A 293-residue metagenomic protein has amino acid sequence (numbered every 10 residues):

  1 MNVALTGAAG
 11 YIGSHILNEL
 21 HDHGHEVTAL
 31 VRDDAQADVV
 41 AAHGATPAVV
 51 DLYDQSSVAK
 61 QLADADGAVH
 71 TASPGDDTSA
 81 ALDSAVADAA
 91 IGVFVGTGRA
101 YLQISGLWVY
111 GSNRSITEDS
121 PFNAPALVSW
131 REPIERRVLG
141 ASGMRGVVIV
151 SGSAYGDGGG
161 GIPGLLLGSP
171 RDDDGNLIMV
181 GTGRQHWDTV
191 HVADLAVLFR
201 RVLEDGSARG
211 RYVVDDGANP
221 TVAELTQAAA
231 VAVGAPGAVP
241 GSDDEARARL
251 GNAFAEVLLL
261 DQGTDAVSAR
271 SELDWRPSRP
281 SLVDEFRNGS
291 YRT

Functional and structural regions predicted by a protein language model:
V3-H23: N-terminal Rossmann NAD(P)H-binding glycine-rich loop of SDR-like oxidoreductase domains
E26, A87-V128: Conserved Rossmann-fold NAD(P)-dependent oxidoreductase catalytic core, especially the SDR/UDP-sugar
S57, Q61-L102: NAD(P)-cofactor binding segment of oxidoreductase domains
R136-G158: Conserved beta-loop-beta element that borders a ligand/cofactor-binding pocket
Y155-L167, D173, R201-Y212, A218: Glycine/proline-rich active-site loop of Rossmann-fold NAD(P)-dependent oxidoreductases
G168-V190: A conserved pocket-lining segment of Rossmann-fold NAD(P)-dependent short-chain dehydrogenase/reductase
L198-F254: Mid/C-terminal beta-alpha module of Rossmann-like enzyme folds, strongest in SDR-family dehydrogenases/epimerases
P280-T293: Amphipathic terminal alpha-helices
